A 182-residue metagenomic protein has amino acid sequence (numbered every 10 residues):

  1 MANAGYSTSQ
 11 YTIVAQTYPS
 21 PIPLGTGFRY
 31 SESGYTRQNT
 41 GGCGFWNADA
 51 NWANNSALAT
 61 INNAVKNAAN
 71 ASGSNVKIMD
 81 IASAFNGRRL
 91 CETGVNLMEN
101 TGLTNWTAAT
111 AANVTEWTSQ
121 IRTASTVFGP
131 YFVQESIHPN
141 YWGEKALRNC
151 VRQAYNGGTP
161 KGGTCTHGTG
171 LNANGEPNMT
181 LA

Functional and structural regions predicted by a protein language model:
N3-A4, A64-N75, C150-G158: Structured segments of extracytoplasmic/periplasmic soluble domains in secreted or envelope-associated proteins
N3-S7, Y11, P21-P23, G163-G170 (+1 more regions): Buried hydrophobic core signal strongest for RNase H-like alpha/beta domains in large, well-folded nucleic-acid enzymes
Y6-V14, S72-K77: Loop/turn elements at helix/coil->beta-strand transitions in domains of secreted/extracellular proteins
T8, S56, T60, A146: Short, well-structured alpha-helical interface segments that form or flank functional binding sites
T17: A cross-domain feature marking catalytic cores of carbohydrate-active enzymes and several ubiquitous metabolic/repair
S20-T60, K66-H138: Mobile gating loops/cap/lid regions near enzyme active sites that modulate substrate access
I78-T104, N149-L181: C-terminal/domain-terminus segments
A108-N174: Histidine-centered active-site loop/cap adjacent to the catalytic His in serine esterases/O-acetyl transfer systems
